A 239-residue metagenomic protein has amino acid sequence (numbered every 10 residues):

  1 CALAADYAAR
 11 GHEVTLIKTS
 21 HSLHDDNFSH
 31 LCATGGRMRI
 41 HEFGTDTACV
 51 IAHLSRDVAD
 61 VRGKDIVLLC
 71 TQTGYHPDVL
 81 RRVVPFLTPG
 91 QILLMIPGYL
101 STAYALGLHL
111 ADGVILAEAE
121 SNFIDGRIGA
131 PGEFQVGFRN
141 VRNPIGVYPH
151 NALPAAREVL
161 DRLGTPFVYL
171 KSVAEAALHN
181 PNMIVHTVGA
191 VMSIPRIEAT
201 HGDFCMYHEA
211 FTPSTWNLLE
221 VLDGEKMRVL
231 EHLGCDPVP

Functional and structural regions predicted by a protein language model:
C1-I40: NAD(P)+-binding Rossmann beta1-loop-alpha1 motif at the extreme N-terminus of oxidoreductases
G11, I51-A52, K64-D65, G90: Short, well-ordered alpha-helix to beta-strand connector turns
V14-I17, V114, F167: Hydrophobic anchor at the start of a short beta-strand that flanks the dinucleotide cofactor-binding loop
H41-G63: Short acidic low-complexity segments
L68-L69, T73-F134: Rossmann-like NAD(P)(H) cofactor-binding subdomain of soluble oxidoreductases
P131-N151: Short beta-strand and adjoining strand-loop segment in the mid-core of the Rossmann-like NAD(P)-dependent dehydrogenase
H150-E158: Short, conserved charged micro-motifs
A177-P239: C-terminal substrate-binding/catalytic lobe of Rossmann-fold NAD(P)-dependent dehydrogenases
